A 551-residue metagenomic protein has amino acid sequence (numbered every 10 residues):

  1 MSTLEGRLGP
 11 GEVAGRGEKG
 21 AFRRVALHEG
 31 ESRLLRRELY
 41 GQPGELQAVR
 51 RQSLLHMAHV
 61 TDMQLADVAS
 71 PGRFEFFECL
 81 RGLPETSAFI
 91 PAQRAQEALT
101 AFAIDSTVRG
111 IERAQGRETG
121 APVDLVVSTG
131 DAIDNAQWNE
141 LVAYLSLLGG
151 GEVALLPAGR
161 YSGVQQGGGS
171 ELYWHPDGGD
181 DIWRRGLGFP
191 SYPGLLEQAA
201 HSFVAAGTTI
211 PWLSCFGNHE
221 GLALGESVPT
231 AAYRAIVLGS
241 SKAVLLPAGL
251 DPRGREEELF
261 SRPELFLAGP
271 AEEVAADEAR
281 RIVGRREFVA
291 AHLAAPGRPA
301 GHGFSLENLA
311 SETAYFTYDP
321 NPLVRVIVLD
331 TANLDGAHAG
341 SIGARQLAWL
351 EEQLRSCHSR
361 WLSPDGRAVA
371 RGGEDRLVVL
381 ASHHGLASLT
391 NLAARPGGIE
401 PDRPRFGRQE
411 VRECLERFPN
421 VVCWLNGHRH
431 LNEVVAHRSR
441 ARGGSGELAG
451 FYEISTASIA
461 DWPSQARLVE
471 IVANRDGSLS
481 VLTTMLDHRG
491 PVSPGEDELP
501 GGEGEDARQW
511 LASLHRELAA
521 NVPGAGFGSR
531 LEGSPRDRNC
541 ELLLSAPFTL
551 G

Functional and structural regions predicted by a protein language model:
M1-R117, D124-L125, G169-L195, S214 (+4 more regions): Metal-dependent phosphoesterase/phosphodiesterase active-site architecture
D62, G130-D131, G217-N218, H383 (+1 more regions): Active-site glycine-centered loops adjacent to acidic/histidine catalytic or metal-binding residues that shape
C79-I90, V142, S146-G167: Active-site-surrounding "flap" and adjacent substrate/cofactor-binding loops of secreted or lumenal enzymes, prototyped
D124-L125, P211-L213, L377-V379, V422-C423 (+1 more regions): Proline-centered loop/turn at the N-terminus of a beta-strand
V126, A132, A205, L213-S214: Long, charge-dense tracts
S128-G149, E197-Q198, A223-I236, N391-A394 (+1 more regions): Metal-dependent catalytic neighborhoods of phosphoester/phosphodiester hydrolases
L147-S162, R234-P252, R405: Acidic, His- and aromatic-enriched active-site or binding-groove loops in soluble protein domains that engage sugars
N333-L347, C357-L425: Active-site-proximal segments of metal-dependent phosphoesterases and phosphodiesterases across multiple
